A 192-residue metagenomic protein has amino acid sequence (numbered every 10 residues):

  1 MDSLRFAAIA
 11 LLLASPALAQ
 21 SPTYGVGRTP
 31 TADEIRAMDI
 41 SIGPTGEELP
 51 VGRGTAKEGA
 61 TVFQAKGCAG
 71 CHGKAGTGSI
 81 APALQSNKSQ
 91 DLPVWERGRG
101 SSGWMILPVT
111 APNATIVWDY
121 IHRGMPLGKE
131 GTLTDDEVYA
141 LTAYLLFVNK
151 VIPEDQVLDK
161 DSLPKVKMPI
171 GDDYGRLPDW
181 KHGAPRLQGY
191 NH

Functional and structural regions predicted by a protein language model:
M1-A8: Bacterial N-terminal signal peptides that target proteins for export
A14-P16: N-terminal signal peptide c-region/cleavage motif recognized by signal peptidases
L18-Q20: N-terminal targeting segments with Sec-dependent signals, encompassing both cleavable signal peptides and non-cleavable
P22-G46, W95-R97, G103, G128-H192: Flexible coil segments in periplasmic/lumen-exposed cytochrome c-class electron-transfer proteins
E34, T55, N113-V117, E137-V138: Stable alpha-helical elements in mature extracytoplasmic
I35-P44, P50-A81, Q85-S86, Q90-D91: Sequence/structural segment immediately N-terminal to covalent heme-attachment motifs in c-type and related
G52, T110, T134: Aromatic-acidic/polar surface patches that form glycan- and anion
A60, G73, T77-P126, K160-L163: Gly/Gly-Pro-rich "capping" loops immediately C-terminal to redox-active cysteine motifs in periplasmic/lumenal
